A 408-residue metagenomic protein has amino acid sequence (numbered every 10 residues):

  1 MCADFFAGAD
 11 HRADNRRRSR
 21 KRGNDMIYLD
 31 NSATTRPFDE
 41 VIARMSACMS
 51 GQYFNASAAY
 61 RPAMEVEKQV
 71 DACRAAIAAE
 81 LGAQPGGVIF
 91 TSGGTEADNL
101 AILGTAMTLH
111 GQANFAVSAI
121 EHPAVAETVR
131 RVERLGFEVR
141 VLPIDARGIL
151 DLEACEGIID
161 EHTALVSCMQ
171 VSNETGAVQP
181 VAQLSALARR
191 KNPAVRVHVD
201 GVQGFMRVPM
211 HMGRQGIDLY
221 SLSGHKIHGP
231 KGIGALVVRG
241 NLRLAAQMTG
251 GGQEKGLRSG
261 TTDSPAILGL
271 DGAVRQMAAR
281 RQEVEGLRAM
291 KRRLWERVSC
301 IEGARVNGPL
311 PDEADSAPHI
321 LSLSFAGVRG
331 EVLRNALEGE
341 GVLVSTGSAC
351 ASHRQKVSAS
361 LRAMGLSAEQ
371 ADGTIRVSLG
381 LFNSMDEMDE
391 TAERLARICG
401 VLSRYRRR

Functional and structural regions predicted by a protein language model:
C2-R408: Pyridoxal 5′-phosphate
